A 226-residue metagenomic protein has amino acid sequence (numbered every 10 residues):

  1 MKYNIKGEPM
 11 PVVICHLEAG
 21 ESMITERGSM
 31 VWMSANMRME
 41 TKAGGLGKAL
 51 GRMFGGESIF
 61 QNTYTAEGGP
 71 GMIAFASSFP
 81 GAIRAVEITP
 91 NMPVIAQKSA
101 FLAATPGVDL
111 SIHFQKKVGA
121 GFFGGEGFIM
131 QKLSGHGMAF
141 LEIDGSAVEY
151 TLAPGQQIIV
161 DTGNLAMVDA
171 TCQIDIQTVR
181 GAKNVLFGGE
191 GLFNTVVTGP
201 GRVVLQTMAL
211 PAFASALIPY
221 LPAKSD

Functional and structural regions predicted by a protein language model:
M1-D226: Composition-driven recognition of glycine/serine/threonine/acidic- and proline-rich low-complexity segments and repeats
